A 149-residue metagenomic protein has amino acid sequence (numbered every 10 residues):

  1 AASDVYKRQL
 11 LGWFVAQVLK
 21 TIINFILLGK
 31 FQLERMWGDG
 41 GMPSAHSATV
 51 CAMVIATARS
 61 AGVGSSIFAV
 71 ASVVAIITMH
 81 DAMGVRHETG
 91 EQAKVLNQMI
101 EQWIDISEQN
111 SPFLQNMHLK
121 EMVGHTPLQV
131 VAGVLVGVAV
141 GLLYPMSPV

Functional and structural regions predicted by a protein language model:
A1-Y6: Short, small-residue-biased leader/transition segments that mark boundaries at the very start of proteins
K7-K20: N-terminal signal-anchor transmembrane alpha helix
F14, L33-V149: Membrane-embedded catalytic cores of phosphoryl/pyrophosphoryl-handling enzymes
V18-R35: Membrane-interface helix-loop junction between the first two transmembrane segments
